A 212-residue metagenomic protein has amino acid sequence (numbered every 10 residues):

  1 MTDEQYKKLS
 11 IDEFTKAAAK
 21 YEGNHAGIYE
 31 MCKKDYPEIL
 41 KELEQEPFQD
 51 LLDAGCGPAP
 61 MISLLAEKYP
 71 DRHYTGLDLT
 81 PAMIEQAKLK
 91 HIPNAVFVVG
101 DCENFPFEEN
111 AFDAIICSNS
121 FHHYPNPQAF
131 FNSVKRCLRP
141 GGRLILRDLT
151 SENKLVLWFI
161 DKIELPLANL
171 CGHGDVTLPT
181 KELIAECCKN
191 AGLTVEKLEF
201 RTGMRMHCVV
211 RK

Functional and structural regions predicted by a protein language model:
M1-Q45, P60-L64, Q86: Conserved class I S-adenosyl-L-methionine
Y6, N24, M61, I145-A191 (+2 more regions): C-terminal alpha-helical "lid/dimerization" subdomain adjacent to the S-adenosyl-L-methionine
F48, F112-D113: Local beta-strand N-terminus motif with an aromatic residue
L52-A54, P58-N104: Class I SAM-dependent methyltransferase SAM/SAH-binding core
I116: A conserved beta-strand element that flanks and buttresses the S-adenosyl-L-methionine
N119-S120: Short catalytic micro-motifs in class I SAM-dependent methyltransferases
A129-P140: A short glycine-rich, Lys/Arg-flanked "PGG" loop and its adjoining helix->strand segment in the class I
C208-K212: C-terminal lobe and adjacent flexible extensions of AdoMet/dcAdoMet transferase-like proteins
